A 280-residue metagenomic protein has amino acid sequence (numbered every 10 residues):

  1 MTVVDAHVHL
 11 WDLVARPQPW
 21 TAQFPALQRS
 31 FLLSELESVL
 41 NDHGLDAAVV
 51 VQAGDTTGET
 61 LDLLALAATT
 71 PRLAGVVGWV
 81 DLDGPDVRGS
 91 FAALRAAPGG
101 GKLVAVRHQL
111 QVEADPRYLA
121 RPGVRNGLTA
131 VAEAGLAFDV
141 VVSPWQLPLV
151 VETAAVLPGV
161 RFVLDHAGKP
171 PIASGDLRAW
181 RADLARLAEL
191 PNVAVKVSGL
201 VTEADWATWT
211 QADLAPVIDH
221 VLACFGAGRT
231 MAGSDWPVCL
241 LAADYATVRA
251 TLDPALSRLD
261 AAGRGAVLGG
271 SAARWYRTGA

Functional and structural regions predicted by a protein language model:
M1-A68: An N-terminally biased module of ancient metal coordination in phosphate/nucleic-acid-related enzymes
M1-V4, L27-A47, H220, C224-M231 (+1 more regions): Mid-to-C-terminal alpha-helical segments outside catalytic/metal-binding sites
H7, A48, L63, V76 (+7 more regions): Conserved, mostly hydrophobic/aromatic
H9, G54, Q111, G168 (+2 more regions): Catalytic metal-binding/acid-base residues of hydrolase active sites
E35-V39, E59-L66, S90-L94, G123-A130 (+4 more regions): A general structural detector for well-ordered alpha-helical segments in enzyme core domains, enriched
T57-W145, E152, K196-L200, T208: Active-site gating/metal-coordination segments in enzymes
A74-G78, V104, V160-H166, L252-D253: Short hydrophobic/aromatic-enriched beta-strand-loop microsegments
Y118-M231: Catalytic pocket-lining loop regions of alpha/beta-barrel enzymes, especially the amidohydrolase/enolase/GH5 lineages
